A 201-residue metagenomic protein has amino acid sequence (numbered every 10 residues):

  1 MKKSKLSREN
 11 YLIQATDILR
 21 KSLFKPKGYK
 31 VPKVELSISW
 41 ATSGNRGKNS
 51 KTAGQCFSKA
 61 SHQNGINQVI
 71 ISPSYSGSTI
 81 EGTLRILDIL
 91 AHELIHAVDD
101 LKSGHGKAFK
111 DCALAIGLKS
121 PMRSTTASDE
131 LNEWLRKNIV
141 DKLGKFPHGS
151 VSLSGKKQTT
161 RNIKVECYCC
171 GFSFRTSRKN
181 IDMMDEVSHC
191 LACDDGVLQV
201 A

Functional and structural regions predicted by a protein language model:
K2-E81, L101-A201: Metalloprotease/metallohydrolase-associated module, dominated by Zn2+-dependent proteases
L84-L101: Active-site recognition of the HExxH zinc-binding catalytic motif
